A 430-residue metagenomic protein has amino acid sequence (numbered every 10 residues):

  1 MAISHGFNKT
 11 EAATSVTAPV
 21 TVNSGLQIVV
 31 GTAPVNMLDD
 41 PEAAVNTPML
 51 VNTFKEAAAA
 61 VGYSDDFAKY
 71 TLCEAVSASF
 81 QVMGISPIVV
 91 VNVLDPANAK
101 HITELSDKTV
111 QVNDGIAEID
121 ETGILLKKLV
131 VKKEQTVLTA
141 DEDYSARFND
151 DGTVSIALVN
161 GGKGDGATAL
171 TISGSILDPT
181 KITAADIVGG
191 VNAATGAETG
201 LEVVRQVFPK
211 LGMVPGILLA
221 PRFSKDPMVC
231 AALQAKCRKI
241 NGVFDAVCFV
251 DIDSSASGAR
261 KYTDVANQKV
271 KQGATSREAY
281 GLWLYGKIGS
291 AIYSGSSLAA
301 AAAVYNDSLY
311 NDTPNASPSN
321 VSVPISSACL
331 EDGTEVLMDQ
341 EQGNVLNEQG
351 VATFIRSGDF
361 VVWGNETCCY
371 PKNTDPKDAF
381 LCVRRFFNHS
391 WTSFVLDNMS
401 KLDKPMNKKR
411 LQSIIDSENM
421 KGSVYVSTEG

Functional and structural regions predicted by a protein language model:
A2-V45, M49-K55, G62, A68-H101 (+5 more regions): A glycine- and small-residue-enriched flexible loop/hinge signal that marks low-structured segments
I85-D150, I176-P179: Extended beta-strand solenoid/passenger and fiber regions
E118-I119, G123, I176-L201: Glycine/proline-rich low-complexity spacer/linker segments in large multi-domain proteins
E142-A167: A surface-exposed beta-strand-loop module
T168-I176: Short, hydrophobic/aromatic-enriched beta-strand segments in well-ordered soluble domains
N407-I415: Extended C-terminal subregions enriched in glycine
V424-G430: Short secondary-structure junctions
